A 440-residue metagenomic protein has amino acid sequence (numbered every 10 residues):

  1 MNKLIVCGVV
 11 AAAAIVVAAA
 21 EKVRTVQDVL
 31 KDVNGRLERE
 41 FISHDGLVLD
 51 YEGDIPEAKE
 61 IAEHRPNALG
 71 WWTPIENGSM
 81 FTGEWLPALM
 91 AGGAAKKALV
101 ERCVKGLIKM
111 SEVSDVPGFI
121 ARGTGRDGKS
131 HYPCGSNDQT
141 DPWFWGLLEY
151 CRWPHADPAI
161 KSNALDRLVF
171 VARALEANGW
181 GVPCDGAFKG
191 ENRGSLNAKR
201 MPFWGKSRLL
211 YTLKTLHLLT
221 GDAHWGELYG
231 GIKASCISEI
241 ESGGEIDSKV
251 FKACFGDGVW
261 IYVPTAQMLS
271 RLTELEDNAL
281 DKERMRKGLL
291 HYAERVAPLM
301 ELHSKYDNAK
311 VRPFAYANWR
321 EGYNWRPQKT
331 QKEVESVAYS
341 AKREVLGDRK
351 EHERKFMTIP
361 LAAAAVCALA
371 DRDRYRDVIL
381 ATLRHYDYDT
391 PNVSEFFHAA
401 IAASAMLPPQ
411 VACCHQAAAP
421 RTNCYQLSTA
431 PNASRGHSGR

Functional and structural regions predicted by a protein language model:
N2-V9: Sec-dependent signal peptide recognition, specifically the positively charged N-region followed immediately by
V10-A18: Hydrophobic h-region of N-terminal signal peptides that target proteins for export in Gram-negative bacteria
E21-E40, A156-D157, T265-R440: Terminal, non-catalytic domain-edge segments
E21-M80, E101-G123, P158-D166, F170-A187 (+2 more regions): Low-complexity, Ser/Thr/Pro/Gly-enriched N-terminal "stalk/linker" regions
V23-E38, L86, K97-S111, F144 (+9 more regions): Hydrophobic core segments within long, regular secondary-structure runs in both alpha- and beta-rich folds
D45-T73, V116-S136, C184-S207, I246-E274 (+3 more regions): Carbohydrate-binding/catalytic loop surfaces
P74-G93, R102, G125-R126, P142-G146: Non-membrane alpha-helical segments in proteins
D157-N308, R312: Elongated scaffolding segments in large macromolecular assemblies, built predominantly from amphipathic alpha-helices
